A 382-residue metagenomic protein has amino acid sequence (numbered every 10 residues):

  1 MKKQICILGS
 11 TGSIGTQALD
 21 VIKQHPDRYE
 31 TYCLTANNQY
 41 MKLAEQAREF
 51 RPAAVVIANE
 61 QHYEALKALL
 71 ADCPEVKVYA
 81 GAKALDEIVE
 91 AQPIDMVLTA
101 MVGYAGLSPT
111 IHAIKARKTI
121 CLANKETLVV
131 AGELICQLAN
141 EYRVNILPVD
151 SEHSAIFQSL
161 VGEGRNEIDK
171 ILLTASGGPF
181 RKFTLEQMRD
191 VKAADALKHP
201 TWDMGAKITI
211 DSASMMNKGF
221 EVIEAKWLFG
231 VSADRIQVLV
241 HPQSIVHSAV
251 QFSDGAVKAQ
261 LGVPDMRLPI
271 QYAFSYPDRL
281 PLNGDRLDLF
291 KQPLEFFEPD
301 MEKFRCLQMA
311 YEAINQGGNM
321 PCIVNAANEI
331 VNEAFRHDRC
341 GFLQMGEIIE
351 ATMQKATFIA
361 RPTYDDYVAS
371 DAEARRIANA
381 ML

Functional and structural regions predicted by a protein language model:
M1-L382: Catalytic, metal-anchored helix/loop core of enzyme active sites in primary metabolism
